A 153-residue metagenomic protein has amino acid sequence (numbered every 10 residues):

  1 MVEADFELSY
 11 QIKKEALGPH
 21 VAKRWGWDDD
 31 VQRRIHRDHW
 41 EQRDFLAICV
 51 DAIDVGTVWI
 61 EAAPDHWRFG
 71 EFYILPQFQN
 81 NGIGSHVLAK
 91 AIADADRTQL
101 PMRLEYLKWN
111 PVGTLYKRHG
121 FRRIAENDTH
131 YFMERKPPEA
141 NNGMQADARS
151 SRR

Functional and structural regions predicted by a protein language model:
M1-Q11: A short beta-loop-alpha structural element at the N-terminal edge of CoA-dependent acyl/N-acetyltransferase catalytic
L17-R37: Conserved GNAT-fold acetyl-CoA-binding loop/helix
A47, I53-E61, R68-Y73: Conserved beta-strand in the GNAT
F72-Q79, Y106: A short, internal acetyl-CoA/4′-phosphopantetheine-binding micro-motif in the GNAT/acyltransferase core
N80-A93, R118: Conserved acetyl-CoA-binding loop-helix of GNAT-fold acetyltransferases
S85, K108-H130: Conserved active-site alpha-helix within GNAT-family acetyltransferase domains
A95-L107: Conserved GNAT acetyl-CoA-binding A-motif
